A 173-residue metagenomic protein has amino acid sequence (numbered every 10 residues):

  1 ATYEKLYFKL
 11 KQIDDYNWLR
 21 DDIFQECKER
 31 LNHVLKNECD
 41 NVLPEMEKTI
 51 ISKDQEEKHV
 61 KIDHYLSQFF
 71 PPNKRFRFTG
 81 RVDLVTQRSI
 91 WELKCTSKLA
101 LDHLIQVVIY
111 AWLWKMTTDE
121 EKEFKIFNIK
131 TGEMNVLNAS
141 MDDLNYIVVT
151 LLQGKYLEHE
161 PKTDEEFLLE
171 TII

Functional and structural regions predicted by a protein language model:
A1-R81: Metal-dependent nuclease catalytic cores that hydrolyze phosphodiester bonds in DNA/RNA, characterized by
L10, Q25, L31, M116-E121 (+2 more regions): Residue-level detector of solvent-exposed, low-hydrophobicity positions
L19, I23, C27, V136-L144 (+1 more regions): Non-membrane alpha-helical secondary structure
E38, T117, G154-E158: Solvent-exposed amphipathic alpha-helical surface segments
D40-N41, L84, L157-P161: Intrinsically disordered or highly flexible coil/loop and linker segments, enriched in small and charged/polar residues
F69-L152: Nucleic-acid nuclease catalytic cores
T150-I173: Non-catalytic C-terminal interaction segments of nucleic acid-processing enzymes
